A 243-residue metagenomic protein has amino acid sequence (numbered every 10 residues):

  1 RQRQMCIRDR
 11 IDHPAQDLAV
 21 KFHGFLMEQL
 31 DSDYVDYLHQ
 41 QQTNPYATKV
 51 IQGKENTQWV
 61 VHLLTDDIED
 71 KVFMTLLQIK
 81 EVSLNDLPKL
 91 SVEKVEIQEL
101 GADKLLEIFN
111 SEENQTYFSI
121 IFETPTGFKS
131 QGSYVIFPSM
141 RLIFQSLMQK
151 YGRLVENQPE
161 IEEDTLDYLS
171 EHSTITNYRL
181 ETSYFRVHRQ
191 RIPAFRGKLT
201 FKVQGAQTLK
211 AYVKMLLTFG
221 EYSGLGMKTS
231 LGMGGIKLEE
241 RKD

Functional and structural regions predicted by a protein language model:
R1-D243: RNA-interacting cores
